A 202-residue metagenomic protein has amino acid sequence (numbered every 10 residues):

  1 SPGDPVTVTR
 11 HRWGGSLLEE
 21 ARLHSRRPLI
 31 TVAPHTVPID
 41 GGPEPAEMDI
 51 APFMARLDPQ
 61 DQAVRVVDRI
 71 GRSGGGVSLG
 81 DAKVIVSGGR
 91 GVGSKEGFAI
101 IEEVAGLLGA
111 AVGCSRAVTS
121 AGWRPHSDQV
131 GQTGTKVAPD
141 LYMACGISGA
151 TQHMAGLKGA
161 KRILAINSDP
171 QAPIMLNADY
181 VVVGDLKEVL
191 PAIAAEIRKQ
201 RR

Functional and structural regions predicted by a protein language model:
S1-R202: N-terminal glycine-rich FAD/FM-binding segment characteristic of electron-transfer flavoproteins
